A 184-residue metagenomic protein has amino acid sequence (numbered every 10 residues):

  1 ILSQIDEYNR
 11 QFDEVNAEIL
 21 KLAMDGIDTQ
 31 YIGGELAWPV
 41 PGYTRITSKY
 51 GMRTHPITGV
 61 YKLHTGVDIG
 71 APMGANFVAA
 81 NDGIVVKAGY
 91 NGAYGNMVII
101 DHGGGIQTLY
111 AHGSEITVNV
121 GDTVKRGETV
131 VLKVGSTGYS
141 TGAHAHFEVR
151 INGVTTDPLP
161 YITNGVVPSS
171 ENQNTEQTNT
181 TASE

Functional and structural regions predicted by a protein language model:
I1-G34: Alpha-helical oligomerization segments with coiled-coil/rod-like character
G34-T180, E184: Catalytic cores of peptidoglycan-degrading enzymes
